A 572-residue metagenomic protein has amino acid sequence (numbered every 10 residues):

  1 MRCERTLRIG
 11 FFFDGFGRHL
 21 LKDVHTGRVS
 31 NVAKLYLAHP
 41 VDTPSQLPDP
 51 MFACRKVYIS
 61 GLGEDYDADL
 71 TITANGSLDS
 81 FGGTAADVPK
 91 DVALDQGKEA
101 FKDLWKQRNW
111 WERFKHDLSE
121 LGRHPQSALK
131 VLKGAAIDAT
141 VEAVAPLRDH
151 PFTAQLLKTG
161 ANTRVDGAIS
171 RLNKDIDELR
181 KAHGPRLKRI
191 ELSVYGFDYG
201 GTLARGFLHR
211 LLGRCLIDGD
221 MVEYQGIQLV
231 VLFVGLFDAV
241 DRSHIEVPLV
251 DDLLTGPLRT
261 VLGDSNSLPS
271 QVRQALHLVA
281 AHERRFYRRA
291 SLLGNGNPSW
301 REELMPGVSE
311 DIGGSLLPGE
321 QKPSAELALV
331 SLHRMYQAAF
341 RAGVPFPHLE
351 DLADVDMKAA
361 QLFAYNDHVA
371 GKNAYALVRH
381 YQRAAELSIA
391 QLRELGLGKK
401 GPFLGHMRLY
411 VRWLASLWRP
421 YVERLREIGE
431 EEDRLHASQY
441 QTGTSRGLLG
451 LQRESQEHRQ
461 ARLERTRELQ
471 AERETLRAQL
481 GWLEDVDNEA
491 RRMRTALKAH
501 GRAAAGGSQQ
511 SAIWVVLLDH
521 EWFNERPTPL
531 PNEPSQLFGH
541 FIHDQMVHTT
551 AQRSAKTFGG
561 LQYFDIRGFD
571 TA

Functional and structural regions predicted by a protein language model:
M1-A572: Active-site- or binding-pocket-proximal scaffold segments within functional domains
